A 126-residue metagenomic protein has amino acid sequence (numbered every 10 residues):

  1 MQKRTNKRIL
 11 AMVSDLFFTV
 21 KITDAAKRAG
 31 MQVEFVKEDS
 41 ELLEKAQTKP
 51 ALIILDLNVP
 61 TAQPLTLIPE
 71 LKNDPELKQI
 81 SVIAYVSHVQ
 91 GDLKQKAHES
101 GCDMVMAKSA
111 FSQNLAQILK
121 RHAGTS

Functional and structural regions predicted by a protein language model:
M1-R8, T23, I118-S126: Non-catalytic signal-transmission and effector/linker regions of two-component phosphorelay proteins
N6-L16: Conserved acidic segment of CheY-like receiver
L16-E34: Two-component/phosphorelay signaling modules centered on CheY-like receiver
K37-L52: Acidic, metal-coordinating helix/loop segments flanking the phosphotransfer/catalytic sites of two-component signaling
D56-L71: Conserved phosphotransfer microenvironments
E76-S81: His-Asp phosphorelay/catalytic-motif detector in bacterial-type signaling
V89-M104: Alpha4 helix (beta4-alpha4-beta5 surface) of REC/receiver domains from two-component response regulators
G101-Q113: Output/docking surface of receiver
